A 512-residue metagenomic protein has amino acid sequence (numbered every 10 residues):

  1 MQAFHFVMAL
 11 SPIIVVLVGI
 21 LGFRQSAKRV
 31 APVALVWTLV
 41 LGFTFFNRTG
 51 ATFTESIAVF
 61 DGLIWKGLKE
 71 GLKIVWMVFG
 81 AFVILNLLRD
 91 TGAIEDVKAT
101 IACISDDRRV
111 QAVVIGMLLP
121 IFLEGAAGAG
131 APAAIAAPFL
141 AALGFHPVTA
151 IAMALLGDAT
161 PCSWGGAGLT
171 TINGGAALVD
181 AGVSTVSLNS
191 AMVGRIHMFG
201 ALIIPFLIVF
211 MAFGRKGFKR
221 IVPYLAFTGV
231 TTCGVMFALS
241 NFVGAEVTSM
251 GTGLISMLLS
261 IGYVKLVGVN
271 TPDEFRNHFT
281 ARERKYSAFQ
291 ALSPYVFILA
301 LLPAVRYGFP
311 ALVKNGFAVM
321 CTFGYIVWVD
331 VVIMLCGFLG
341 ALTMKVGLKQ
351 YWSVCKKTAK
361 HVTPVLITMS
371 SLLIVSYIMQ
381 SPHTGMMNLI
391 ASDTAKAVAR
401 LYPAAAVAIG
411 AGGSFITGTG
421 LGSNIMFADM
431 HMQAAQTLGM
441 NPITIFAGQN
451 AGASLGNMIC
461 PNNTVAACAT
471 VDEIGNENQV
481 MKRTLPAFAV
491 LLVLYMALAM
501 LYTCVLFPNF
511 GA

Functional and structural regions predicted by a protein language model:
M8-V18, Q25-G50, V75-A81, L225 (+5 more regions): Hydrophobic mid-bilayer segments of alpha-helices in multi-pass membrane transport proteins, especially secondary
A27, S163-N277, A451-A512: Juxtamembrane and boundary regions of transmembrane helices in multi-pass small-molecule transporters and channels
A58-E95, V114-I121, S287-G308, C321-G385 (+2 more regions): Core transmembrane alpha-helical segments of multi-pass membrane transporters/permeases
K69-I74, I101-I115, L143-T149, I326-V329 (+3 more regions): Membrane-interfacial loop-to-helix junctions in multi-pass transporters
L72-I74, L85-E95, F122-A134, T160-G168 (+4 more regions): Short helix-coil transition sites and intra-membrane helix breaks within transmembrane domains of multi-pass
D107-P138, A142, L366-P382, A397-M430: Hydrophobic alpha-helical transmembrane segments of multi-pass integral membrane proteins, predominantly secondary
R109-I121, P147-S163, S184-P205, R400-F415 (+1 more regions): Alpha-helical transmembrane segments of multi-pass membrane proteins
A131-A141, A154-L155, G168-D180, I208-M211 (+3 more regions): Re-entrant/interfacial helical elements at transmembrane boundaries that shape and gate the permeation pathway
